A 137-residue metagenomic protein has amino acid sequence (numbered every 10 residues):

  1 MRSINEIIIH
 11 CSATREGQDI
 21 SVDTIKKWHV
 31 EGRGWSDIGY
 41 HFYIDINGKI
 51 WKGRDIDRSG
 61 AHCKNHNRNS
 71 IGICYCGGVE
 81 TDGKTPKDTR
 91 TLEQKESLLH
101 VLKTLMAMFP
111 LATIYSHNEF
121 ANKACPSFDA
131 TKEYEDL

Functional and structural regions predicted by a protein language model:
M1-R58: Short, conserved "active-site rim" segments that organize catalytic pockets and cofactor/ligand binding
M1-S12, E16, I46-I50, H66-N69 (+1 more regions): Basic/polar, cationic surfaces and motifs that engage anionic cell-wall and phosphate/carboxylate ligands
A61-K64: Short, surface-exposed beta-strand/loop micro-motifs that present aromatic residues
